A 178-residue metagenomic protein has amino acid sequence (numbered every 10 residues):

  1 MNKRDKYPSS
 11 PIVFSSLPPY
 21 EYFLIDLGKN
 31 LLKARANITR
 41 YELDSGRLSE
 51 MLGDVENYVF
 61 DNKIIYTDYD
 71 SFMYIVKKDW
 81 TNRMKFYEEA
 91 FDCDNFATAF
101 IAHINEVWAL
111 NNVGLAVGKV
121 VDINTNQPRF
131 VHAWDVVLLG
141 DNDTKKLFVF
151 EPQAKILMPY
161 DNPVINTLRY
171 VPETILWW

Functional and structural regions predicted by a protein language model:
N2-W178: A structural boundary/capping signal
